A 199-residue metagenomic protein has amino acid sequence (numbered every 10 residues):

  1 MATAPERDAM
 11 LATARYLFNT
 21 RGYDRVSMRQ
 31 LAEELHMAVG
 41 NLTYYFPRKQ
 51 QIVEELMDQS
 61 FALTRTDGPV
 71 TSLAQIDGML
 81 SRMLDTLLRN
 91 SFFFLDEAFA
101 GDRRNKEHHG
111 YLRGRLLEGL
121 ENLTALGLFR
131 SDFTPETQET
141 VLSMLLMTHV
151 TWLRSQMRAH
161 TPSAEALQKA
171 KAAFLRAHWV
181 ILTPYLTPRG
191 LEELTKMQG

Functional and structural regions predicted by a protein language model:
M1-E6: Short, Lys/Arg-enriched anionic-surface-contact patches
A9, T13, L17-Q51, E55: Helix-turn-helix
D58-T64: Short, basic, alpha-helical segments at the C-terminal edge of helix-turn-helix-like DNA-binding modules
T66-F93, R103-K106, L142: Hydrophobic alpha-helical connector segments
L95-E97, S131-D132, L194: Short, hydrophobic secondary-structure boundary micro-motifs
R103-L128, E136-R154, A172-V180: Amphipathic alpha-helical packing segments from all-alpha helical-bundle domains
A125, R154-G199: C-terminal peripheral helix-coil segments that are non-catalytic and often amphipathic
